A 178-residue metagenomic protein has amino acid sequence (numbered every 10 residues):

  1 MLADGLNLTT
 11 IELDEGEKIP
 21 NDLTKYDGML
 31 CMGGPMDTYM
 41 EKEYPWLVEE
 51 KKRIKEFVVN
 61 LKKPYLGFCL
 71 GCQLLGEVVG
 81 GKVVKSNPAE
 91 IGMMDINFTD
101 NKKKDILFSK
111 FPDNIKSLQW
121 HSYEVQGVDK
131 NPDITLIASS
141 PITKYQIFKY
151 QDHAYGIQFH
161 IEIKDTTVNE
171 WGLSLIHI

Functional and structural regions predicted by a protein language model:
M1-A3, P45-E49, K82-V84, L173-S174: Glycine-rich, phosphate-binding/catalytic loops in enzymes
D4-Y65: Flexible gly/pro-rich beta->alpha loop and the following alpha-helix that scaffold active-site loops
D22-L23, Y150, T167-W171: Short aromatic-enriched loop/helix-cap "lid" or pocket-rim segments at secondary-structure transitions that line
V58-K82: Catalytic nucleophile loop
V79-T166: Pocket-forming structural segment of enzyme catalytic cores
I176-I178: Conserved small/polar residues in nucleotide/adenosyl-binding loops
